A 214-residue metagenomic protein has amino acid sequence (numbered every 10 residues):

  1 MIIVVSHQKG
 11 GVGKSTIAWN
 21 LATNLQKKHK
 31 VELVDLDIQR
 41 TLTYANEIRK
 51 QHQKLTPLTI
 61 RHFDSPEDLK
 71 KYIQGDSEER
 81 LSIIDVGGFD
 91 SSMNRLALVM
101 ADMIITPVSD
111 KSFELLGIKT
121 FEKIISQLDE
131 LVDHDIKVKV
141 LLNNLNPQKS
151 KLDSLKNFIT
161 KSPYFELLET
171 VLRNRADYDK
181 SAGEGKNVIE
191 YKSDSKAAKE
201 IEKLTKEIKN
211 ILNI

Functional and structural regions predicted by a protein language model:
I2, S6-Q8, W19, T23-G88 (+2 more regions): P-loop/Walker-type NTP enzyme "switch/lid" segment
K14: Conserved lysine of the Walker
L33, I84, T106, V140-L142: Structural beta-sheet core signal
M93-S112: Inter-motif core of Ras-like GTPase G domains
F113-N144, L152-T160, Y164: Anionic-ligand binding region
N146, F158-N187: Beta-strand-loop-alpha "switch" segments that mediate conformational coupling across diverse proteins
D179-E202: Inter-lobe coupling/hinge region of RecA-like P-loop helicase motors
